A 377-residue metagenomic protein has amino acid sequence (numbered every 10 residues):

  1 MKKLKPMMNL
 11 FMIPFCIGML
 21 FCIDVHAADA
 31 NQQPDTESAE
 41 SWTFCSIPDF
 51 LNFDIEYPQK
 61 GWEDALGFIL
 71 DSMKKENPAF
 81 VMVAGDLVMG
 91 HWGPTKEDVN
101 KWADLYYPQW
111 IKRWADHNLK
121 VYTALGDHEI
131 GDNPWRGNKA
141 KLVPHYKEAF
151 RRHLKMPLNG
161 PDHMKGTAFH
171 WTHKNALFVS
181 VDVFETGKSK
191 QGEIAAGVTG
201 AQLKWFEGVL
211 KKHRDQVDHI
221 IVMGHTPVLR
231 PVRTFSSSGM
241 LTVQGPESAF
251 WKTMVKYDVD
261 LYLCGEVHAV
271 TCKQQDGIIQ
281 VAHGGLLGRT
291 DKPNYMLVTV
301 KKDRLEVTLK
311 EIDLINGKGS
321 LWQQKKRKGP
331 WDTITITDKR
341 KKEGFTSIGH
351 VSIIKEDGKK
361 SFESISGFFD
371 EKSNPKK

Functional and structural regions predicted by a protein language model:
M1-M7: N-terminal secretory signal peptides that target proteins for export/translocation
L10-F21: Bacterial N-terminal signal peptides
A27-N100: N-terminal active-site segment of His-dependent metallophosphoesterases
F44, V81, F178, I220-I221: Hydrophobic beta-strand anchors of alpha/beta hydrolase catalytic cores
D49, G85-D86, G126-D127, H225 (+1 more regions): Active-site glycine-centered loops adjacent to acidic/histidine catalytic or metal-binding residues that shape
I55-Y57, G93-D215, G239-Q244, A249-L261 (+1 more regions): Extended active-site neighborhood of metal-dependent phosphoesterases/phosphodiesterases
H213-V232: Short acidic, glycine-rich surface-loop motifs adjacent to enzyme active sites
V270-T271, D276-K372: Binuclear metal-dependent phosphoesterase catalytic core
